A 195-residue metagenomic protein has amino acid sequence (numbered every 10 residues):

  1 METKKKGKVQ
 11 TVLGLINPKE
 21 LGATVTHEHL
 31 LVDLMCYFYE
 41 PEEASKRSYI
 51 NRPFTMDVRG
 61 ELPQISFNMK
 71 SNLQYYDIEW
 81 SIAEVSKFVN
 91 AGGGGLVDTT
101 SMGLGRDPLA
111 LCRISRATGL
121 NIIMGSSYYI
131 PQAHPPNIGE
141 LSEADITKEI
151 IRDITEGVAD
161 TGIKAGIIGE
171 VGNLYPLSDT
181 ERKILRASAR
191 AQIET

Functional and structural regions predicted by a protein language model:
M1-L13: Short, Gly/Pro- and small/polar-rich lid/capping loops
A23-V32, L96: Histidine-centered catalytic micro-motifs
L31-D33, M102-R106, P131-Q132, L174-L177: Active-site environment of divalent metal-dependent phosphoester hydrolases
V32-Y75, S126-A144: Active-site gating loops and adjacent loop-to-helix segments of metal-dependent hydrolytic enzymes
T55-I82, T99-G103, E170, L174-S178: Divalent metal-binding segments
Y75-W80, T100-A110, E140-R152: Glycine-rich anion/phosphate-binding loops
A83-V97: Catalytic domains of carbohydrate-active enzymes, especially glycoside hydrolases
G95, R113-R116, N121-T195: Active-site gating/metal-coordination segments in enzymes
